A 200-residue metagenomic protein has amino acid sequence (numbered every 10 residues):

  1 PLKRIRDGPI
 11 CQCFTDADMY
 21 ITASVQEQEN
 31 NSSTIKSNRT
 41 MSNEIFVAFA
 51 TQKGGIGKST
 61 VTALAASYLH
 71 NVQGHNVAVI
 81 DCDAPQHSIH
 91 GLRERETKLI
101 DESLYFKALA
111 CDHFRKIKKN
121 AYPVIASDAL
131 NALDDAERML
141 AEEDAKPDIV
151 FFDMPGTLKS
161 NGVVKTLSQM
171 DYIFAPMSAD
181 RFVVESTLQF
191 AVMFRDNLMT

Functional and structural regions predicted by a protein language model:
I5, P9-A50: Extreme N-terminal, non-catalytic leader segments that precede Walker-type/kinase nucleotide-binding cores
R39-H75: Walker A (P-loop) phosphate-binding motif
A50-I56, N71-V150: P-loop/Walker-type NTP enzyme "switch/lid" segment
T62, I89-G91, I149, S160-N161 (+2 more regions): Short, function-defining helix-loop hinge/capping sites that tune catalysis or transport
A63, S67-N71, E94, S168 (+1 more regions): Short, well-ordered alpha-helices that flank and scaffold nucleotide-derived cofactor binding pockets
A78, P155-T200: Conserved catalytic-core segment of NTP-binding enzymes
